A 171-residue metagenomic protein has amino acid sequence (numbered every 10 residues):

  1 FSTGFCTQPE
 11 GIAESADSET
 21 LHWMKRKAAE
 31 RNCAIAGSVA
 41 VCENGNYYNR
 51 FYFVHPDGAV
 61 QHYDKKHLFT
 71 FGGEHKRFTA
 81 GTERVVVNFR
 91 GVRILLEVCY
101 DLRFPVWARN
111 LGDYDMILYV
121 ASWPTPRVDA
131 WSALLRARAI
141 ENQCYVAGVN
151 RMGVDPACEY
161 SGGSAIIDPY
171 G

Functional and structural regions predicted by a protein language model:
F1, A34-V39: Short beta-strand segments at enzyme active-site cores
F1-A13, Y114-M116: Short, conserved active-site loops that position catalytic residues or coordinate cofactors/metal ions across diverse
G4-T7, G45-N46, P156-A157: Short secondary-structure boundary/hinge segments and terminal tails
E10-I12, R93-L95, A121-W123: Short, contiguous strand/loop micro-motifs
G11-E19, N46: Alpha-helix N-cap and loop-to-helix initiation/capping positions
D17-A36, L102-G171: CN hydrolase (nitrilase-like) catalytic-core segments centered on the catalytic cysteine and neighboring Lys/Glu
R26, C42-G112, T125-A133, Y160: Active-site catalytic loop in hydrolytic enzyme cores
